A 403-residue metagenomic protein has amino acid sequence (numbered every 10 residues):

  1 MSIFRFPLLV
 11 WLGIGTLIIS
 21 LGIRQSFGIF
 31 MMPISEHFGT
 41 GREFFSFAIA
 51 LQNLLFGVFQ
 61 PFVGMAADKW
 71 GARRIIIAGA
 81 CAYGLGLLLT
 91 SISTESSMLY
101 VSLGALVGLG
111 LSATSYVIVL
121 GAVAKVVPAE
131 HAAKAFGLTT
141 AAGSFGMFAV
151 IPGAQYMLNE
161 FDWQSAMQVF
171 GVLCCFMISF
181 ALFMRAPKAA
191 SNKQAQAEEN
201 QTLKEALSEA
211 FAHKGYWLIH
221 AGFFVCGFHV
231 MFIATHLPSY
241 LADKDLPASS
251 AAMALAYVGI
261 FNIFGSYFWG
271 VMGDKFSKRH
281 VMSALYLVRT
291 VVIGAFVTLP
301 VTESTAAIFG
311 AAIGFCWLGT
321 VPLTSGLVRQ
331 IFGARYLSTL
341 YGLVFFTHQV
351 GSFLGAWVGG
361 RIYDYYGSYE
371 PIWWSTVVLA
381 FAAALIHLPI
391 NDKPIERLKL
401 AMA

Functional and structural regions predicted by a protein language model:
I18, M98-T114, F224, T305-G319: Hydrophobic core of transmembrane alpha-helices in multi-pass small-molecule transporters, especially MFS/SLC-type
Q25, N53-P61, M147-F148, G259-Y267 (+1 more regions): Residue-level signature of mid-helix packing/kink "hotspots" within the transmembrane helices of 12-pass Major
F27-M31, H213-W269: Extracytoplasmic gate region of multi-pass secondary transporters
V58-S97, G273-R279: Conserved MFS/SLC helix-loop-helix module at the cytosolic interface between two early adjacent transmembrane helices
L103-A141, G333: Cytoplasmic helix-loop-helix junction between adjacent transmembrane helices in 12-TM secondary transporters
T139-A189: Helix-loop-helix hairpin linking two adjacent transmembrane segments in secondary transporters
M167-F183, P371-P389: Symmetry-related core transmembrane helices of the 12-TM Major Facilitator Superfamily/SLC fold
F232, A256-N262, S266-F268, G273-L327: C-terminal transmembrane helical hairpin of 12-TM major facilitator-type secondary transporters
